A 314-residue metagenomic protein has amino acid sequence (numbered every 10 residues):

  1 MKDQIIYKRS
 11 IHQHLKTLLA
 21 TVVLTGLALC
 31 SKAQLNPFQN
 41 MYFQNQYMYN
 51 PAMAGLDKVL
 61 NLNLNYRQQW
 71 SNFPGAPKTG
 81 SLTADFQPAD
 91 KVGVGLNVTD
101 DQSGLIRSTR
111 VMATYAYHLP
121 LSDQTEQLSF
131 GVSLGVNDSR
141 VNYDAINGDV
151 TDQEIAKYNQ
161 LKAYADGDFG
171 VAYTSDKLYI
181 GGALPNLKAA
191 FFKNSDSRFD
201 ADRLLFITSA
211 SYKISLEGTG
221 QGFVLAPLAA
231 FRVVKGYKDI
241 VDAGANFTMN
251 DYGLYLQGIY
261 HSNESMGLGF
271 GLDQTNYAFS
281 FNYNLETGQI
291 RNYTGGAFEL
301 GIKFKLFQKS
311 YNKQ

Functional and structural regions predicted by a protein language model:
K2-L19: Bacterial N-terminal signal peptides that target proteins for export
A20-T21, S31: Cleavable N-terminal signal peptides
Q34-Q314: Subset of outer-membrane beta-barrel
